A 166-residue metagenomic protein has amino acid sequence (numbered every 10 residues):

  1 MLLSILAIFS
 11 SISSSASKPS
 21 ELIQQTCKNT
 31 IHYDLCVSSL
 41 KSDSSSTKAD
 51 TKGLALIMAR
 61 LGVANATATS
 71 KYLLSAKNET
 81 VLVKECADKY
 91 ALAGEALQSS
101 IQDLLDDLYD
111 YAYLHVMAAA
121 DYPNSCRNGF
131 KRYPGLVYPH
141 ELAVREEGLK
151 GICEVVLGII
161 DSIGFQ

Functional and structural regions predicted by a protein language model:
M1-S20: Terminal membrane/secretory targeting segments in land-plant proteins
A16-Q166: Folded extracytoplasmic luminal domains of secretory or organellar precursors
